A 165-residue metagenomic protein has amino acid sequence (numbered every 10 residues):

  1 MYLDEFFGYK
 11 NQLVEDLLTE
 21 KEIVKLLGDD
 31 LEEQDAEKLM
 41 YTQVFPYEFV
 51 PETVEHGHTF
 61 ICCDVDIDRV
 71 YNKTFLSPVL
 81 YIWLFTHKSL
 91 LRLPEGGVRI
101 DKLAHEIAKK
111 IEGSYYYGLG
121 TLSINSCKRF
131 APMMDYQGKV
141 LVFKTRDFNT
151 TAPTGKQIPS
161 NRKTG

Functional and structural regions predicted by a protein language model:
M1-E15, D66-F75, Y117-G165: Short, charged interaction patches at domain edges and termini
M1-N72, S160-G165: Small/polar-rich, solvent-exposed N-terminal microdomains that initiate assembly or binding
L13-L18, V24-E32, T86-K88, A104 (+2 more regions): Localized chelating/binding microdomains that coordinate divalent metal ions or stabilize phosphate-bearing
K21-L27, S114-T121: Short secondary-structure junctions
I61, P78-I82, K139-L141: Hydrophobic residues positioned within well-ordered beta-strands of beta-sheet architectures
N72, L90-E95: A generic structural signal for short coil/turn motifs at secondary-structure boundaries
S77-R92: Short acidic, glycine/tyrosine-flanked loop/strand segments centered on an H-E-D-like triad
E95-G118: Short, hydrophobic/π-rich interface segment
